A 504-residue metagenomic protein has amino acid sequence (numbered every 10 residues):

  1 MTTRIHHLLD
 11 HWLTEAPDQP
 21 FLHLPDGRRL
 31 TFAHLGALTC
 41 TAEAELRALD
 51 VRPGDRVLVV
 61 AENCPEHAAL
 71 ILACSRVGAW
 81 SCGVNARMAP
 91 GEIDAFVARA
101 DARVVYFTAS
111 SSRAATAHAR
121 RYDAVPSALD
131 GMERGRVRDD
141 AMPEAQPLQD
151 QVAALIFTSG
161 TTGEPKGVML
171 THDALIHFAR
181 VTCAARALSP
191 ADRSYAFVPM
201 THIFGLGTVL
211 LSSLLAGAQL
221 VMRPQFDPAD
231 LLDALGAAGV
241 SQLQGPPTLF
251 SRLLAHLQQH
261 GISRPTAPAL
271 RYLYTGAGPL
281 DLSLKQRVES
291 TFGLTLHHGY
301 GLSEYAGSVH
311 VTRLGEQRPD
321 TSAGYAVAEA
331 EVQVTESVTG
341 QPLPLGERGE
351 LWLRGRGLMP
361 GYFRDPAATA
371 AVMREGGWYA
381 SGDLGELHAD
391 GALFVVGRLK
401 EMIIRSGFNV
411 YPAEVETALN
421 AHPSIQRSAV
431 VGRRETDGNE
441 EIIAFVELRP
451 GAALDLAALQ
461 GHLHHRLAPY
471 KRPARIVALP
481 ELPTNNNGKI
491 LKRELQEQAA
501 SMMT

Functional and structural regions predicted by a protein language model:
P17-D18, D139-F157, E164, A187-R193: Conserved pre-ATP/AMP-binding loop-to-beta segment of ANL
D18-C64, A68-L72, A89-D94, D173: Conserved AMP-binding/adenylate-forming core of the ANL superfamily
T31-A33, A153-H177: Conserved AMP-binding A3 loop
I176-R193, I203-Q242, H256-H260: Conserved AMP-binding/adenylation subdomain of ANL enzymes
A237-G245, A255-R318, E331: Gly/Ser/Thr-rich phosphate-binding loop
L243, G355, P360-G361, L384-K471 (+2 more regions): AMP-binding/adenylate-forming catalytic core of the ANL superfamily
Y325-E329, Q341-V372, V410: Conserved ATP/PPi-binding loop(s) of AMP-dependent carboxylate-activating enzymes
Q333-W352, A371, A389-D390, A452-L456 (+1 more regions): Conserved beta-loop-beta connector loops within the AMP-binding
